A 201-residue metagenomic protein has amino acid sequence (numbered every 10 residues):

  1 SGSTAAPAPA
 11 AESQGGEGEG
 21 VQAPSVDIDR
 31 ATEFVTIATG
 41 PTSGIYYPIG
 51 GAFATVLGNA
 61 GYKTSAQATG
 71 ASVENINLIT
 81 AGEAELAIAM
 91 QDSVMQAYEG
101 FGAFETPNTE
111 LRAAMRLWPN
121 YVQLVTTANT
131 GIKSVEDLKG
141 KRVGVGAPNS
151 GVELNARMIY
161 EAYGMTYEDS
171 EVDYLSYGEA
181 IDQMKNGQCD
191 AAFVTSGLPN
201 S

Functional and structural regions predicted by a protein language model:
S1-T32: Short, low-complexity disordered leader/linker segments with a strong preference for bacterial N-terminal type II
A6-A8, A71, G131-S134: Alpha-helix N-cap recognition
V26, R112-A113, I181: A generic local secondary-structure boundary/capping motif
T32-A60, T64-S65, N120-N186: Bilobed "Venus flytrap"/periplasmic-binding protein-like clamshell domains and structurally analogous long
I49-T55, Q67-N108, L124, G178-Q183 (+1 more regions): Pocket-flanking alpha-helical
A81-A89, K141-R142, K185-V194: Alpha-to-beta junction loops
E105-L117: A structural signal for short loop-to-beta-strand junctions that line the ligand-binding cleft of periplasmic/secreted
